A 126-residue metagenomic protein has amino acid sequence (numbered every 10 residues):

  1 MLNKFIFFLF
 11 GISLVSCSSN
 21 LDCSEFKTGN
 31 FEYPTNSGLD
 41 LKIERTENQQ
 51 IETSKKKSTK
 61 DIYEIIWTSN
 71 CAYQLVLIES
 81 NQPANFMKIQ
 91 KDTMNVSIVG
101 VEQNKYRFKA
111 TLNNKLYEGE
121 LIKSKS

Functional and structural regions predicted by a protein language model:
M1-F5: Positively charged n-region of N-terminal signal peptides that target proteins for export
L14-S16: C-terminal motif of bacterial Sec signal peptides marking the signal peptidase cleavage site
C23-S37: Tryptophan-anchored aromatic micro-motifs
F31-T35, Q50-K55, L77, R107-L112: Short beta-strand segments that buttress and anchor functional surface loops
Y33, S97-V99, Y106-E120: Short, exposed beta-strand-loop hairpins at the edges of beta-sheets in extracellular/periplasmic proteins
D40-T68: N-terminal glycine/threonine-rich, aromatic-flanked beta-hairpin/loop signature
T68-N70, N113-S126: Edge beta-strand at a domain terminus
L75-V101: An anionic, turn-rich surface loop/hairpin at beta-sheet edges that serves as a generic interaction/coordination patch
